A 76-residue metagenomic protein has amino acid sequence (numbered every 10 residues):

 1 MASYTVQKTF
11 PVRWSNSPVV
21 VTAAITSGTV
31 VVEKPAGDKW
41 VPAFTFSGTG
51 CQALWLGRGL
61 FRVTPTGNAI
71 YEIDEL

Functional and structural regions predicted by a protein language model:
M1-L76: Acidic, Ser/Thr/Pro
